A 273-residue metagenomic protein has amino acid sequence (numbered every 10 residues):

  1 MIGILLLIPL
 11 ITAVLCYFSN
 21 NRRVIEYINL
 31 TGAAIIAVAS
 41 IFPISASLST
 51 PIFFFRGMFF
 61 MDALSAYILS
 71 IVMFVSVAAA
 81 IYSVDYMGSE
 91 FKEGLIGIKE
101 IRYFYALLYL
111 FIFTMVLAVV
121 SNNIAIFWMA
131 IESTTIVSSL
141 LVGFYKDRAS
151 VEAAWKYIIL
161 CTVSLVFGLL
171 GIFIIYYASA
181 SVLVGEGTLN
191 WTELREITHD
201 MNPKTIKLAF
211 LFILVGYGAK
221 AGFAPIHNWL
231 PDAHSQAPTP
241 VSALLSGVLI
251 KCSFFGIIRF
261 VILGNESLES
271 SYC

Functional and structural regions predicted by a protein language model:
M1-I4, I8-A106, E196: Transmembrane helix-loop-helix hairpins at membrane boundaries of multipass inner-membrane proteins
P9, D62, N123-V142, Y157 (+3 more regions): Functional transmembrane alpha-helices
T12, I35, I68, V75 (+8 more regions): Hydrophobic residues within membrane-embedded alpha-helical segments of Major Facilitator Superfamily
A13-Y17, I41, F113-L117, L140 (+3 more regions): Alpha-helical transmembrane segments of multipass membrane proteins
V24-I36, L95-Y109, A153-S164, H234-L244: Cytoplasmic-side transmembrane-helix entry/capping segments in multi-pass membrane proteins
A33-S47, F111-T114, L165, L249-S253: A generic, lipid-embedded transmembrane alpha helix
A46-M58, F91-G97, V166-H227, D232 (+1 more regions): Juxtamembrane/interfacial segments at transmembrane-helix boundaries in multi-pass membrane proteins
Y103-L110, T114-T205, T239: Alpha-helical multi-pass transmembrane bundles of energy-transducing inner-membrane proteins
